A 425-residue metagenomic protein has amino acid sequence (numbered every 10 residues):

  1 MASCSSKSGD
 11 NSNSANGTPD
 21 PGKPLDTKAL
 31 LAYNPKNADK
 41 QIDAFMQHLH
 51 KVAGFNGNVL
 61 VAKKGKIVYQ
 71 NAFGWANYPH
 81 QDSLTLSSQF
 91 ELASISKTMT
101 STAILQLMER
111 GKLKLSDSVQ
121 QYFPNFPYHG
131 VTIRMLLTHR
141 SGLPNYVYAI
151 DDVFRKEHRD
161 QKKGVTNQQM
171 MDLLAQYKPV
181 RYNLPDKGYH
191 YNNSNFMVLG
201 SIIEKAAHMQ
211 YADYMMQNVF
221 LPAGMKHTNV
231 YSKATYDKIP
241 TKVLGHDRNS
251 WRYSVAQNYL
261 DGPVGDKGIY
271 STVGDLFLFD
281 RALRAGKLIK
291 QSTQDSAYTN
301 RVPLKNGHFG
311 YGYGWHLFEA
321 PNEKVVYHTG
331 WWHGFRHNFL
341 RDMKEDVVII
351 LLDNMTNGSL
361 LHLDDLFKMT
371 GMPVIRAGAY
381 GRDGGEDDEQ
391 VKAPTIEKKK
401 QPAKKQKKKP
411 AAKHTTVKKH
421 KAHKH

Functional and structural regions predicted by a protein language model:
C4-N71, E204, D213-M216, L221 (+1 more regions): Catalytic loop of the DD-peptidase/beta-lactamase superfamily, centered on the K-T-G motif and neighboring
G22-L25, K66, W75-Y191: Active-site-proximal loop and beta-strand segments within enzyme catalytic domains
G54-F55, K112-L113, M209, M225: Helix N-cap/coil-helix junction residues
F55-N56, A93, T98-S101, F196-G200: Membrane-embedded glycan transfer/ligation machinery that uses polyprenyl lipid-linked sugar donors/oligosaccharides
K63, I67, V119, N125 (+1 more regions): Short, solvent-exposed turn/loop segments enriched in Gly/Ser/Thr/Pro and often Arg
V131-W331: Short, surface-exposed loop or secondary-structure junction motifs that flank catalytic or metal-binding residues
